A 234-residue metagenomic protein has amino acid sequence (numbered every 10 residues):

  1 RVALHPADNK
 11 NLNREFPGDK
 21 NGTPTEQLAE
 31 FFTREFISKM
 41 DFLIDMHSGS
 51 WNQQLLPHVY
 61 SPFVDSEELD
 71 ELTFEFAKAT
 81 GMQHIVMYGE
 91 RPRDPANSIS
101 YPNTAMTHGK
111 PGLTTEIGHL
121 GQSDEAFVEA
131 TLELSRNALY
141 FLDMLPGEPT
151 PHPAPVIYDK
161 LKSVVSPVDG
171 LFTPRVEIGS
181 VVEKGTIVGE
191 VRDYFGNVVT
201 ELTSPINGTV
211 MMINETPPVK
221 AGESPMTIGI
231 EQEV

Functional and structural regions predicted by a protein language model:
R1-V234: Structured catalytic-domain cores with a bias toward divalent-metal coordination
